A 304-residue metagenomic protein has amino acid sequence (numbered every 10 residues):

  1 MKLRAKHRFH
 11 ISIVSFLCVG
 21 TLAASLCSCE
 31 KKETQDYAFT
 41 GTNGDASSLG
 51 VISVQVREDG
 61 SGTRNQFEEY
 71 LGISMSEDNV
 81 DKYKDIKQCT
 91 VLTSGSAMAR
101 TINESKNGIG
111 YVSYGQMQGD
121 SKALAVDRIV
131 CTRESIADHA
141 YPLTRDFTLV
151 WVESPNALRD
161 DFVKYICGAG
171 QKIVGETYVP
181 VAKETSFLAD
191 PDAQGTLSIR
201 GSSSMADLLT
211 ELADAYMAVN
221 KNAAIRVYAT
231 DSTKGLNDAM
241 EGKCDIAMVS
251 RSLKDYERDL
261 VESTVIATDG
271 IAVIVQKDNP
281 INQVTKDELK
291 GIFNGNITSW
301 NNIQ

Functional and structural regions predicted by a protein language model:
K2-F16: Bacterial N-terminal signal peptides that target proteins for export
S15-C18, A23: N-terminal regions of proteins, emphasizing targeting and processing segments when present
A24-S28: C-terminal motif of bacterial Sec signal peptides marking the signal peptidase cleavage site
C29-Q304: Exported/periplasmic ABC-transporter solute-binding proteins
